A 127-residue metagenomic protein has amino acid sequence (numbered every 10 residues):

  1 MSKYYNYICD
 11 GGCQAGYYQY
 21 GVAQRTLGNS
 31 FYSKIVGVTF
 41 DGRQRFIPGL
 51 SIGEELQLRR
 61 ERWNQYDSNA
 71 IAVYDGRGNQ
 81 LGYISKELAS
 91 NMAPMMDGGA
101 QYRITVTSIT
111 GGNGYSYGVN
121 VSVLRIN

Functional and structural regions predicted by a protein language model:
M1-N127: Conserved active-site motif detector
